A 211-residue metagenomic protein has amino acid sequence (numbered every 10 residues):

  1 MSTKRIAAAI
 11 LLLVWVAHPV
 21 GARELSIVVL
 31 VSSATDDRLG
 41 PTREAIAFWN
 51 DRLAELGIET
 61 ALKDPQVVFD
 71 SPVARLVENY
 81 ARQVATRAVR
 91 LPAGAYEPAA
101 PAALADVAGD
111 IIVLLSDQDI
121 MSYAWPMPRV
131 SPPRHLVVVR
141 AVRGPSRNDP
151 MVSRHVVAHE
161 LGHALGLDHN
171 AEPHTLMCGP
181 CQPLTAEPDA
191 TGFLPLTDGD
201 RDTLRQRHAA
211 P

Functional and structural regions predicted by a protein language model:
M1-A7: Bacterial N-terminal signal peptides that target proteins for export
A7-A17: Bacterial N-terminal signal peptides
H18-A22: Sec/Tat signal peptide C-region and signal peptidase I cleavage site
R23-D36, V139-A141: Acidic/histidine-rich, surface-exposed loop or edge segments in extracytoplasmic proteins
S32-A34, S116-I120, Q182: Solvent-exposed coil/turn segments that connect beta secondary-structure elements in extracytoplasmic/periplasmic
L39, R43-A158: Metzincin-family zinc-dependent endopeptidase catalytic domain
P133-R147, M151-V152, D168-P211: Metalloprotease/metallohydrolase-associated module, dominated by Zn2+-dependent proteases
H155-H169: Active-site recognition of the HExxH zinc-binding catalytic motif
